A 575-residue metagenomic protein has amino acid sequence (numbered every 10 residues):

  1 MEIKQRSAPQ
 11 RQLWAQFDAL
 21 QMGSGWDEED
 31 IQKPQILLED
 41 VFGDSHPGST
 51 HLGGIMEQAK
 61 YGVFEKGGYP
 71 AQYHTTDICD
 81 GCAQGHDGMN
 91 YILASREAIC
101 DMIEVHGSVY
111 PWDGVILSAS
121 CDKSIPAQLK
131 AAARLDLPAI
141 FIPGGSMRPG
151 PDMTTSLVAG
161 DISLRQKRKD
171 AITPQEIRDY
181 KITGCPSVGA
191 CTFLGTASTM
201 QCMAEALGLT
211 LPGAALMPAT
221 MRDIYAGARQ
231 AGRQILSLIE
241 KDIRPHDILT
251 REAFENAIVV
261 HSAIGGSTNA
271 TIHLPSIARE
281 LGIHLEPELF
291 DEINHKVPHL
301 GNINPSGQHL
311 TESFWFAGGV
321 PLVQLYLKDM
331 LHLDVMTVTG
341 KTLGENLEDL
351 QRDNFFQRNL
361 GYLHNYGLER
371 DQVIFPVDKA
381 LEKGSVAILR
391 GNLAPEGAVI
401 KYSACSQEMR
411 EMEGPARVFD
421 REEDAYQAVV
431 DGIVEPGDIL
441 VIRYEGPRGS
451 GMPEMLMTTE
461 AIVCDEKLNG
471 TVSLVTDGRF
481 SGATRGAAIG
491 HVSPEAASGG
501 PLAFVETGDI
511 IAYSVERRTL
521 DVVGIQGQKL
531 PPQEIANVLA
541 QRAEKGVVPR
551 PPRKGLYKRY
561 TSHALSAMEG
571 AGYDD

Functional and structural regions predicted by a protein language model:
M1-G48, I55-T76, G81-C82, D87-I92 (+5 more regions): Catalytic or ion-coupling anion/metal-binding cores of large enzyme and transporter domains
Y91-D113, G499: Aromatic/His-enriched, Gly/Pro-containing loop or helix-boundary segments that lie immediately adjacent to catalytic
H106-Q128, I140-P143: A short, small-residue-rich loop immediately preceding and capping a beta-strand
